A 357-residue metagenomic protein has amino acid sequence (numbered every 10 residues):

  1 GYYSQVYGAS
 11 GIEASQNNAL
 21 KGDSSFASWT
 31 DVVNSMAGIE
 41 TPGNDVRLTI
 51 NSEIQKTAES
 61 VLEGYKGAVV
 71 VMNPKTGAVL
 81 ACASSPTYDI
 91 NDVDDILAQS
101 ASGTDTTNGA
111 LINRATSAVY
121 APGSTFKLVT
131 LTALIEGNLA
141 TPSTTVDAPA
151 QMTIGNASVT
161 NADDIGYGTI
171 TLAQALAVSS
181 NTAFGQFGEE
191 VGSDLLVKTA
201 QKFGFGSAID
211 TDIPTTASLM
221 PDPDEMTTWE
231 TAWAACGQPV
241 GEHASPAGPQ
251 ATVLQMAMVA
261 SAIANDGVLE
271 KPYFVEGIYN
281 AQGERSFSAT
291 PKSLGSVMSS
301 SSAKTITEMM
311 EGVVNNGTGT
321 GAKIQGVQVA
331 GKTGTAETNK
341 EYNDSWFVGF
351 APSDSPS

Functional and structural regions predicted by a protein language model:
G1-A68, C82-R114, V119, A289-S293: Extracytoplasmic/periplasmic proteins that interact with beta-lactams or build/remodel peptidoglycan
V33, K75-S124, V129-S357: Beta-lactam-recognizing serine transpeptidase/beta-lactamase-like catalytic domain environment
V69-P74: Short hydrophobic alpha-helical segments used for membrane anchoring or interfacial signaling
